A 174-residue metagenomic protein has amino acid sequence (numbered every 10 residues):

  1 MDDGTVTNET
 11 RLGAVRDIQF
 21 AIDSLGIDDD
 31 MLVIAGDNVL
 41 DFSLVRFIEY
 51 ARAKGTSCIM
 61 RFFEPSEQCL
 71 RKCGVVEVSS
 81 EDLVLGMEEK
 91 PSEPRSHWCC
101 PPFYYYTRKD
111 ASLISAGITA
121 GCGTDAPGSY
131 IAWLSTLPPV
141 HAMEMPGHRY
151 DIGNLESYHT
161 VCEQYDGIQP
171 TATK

Functional and structural regions predicted by a protein language model:
M1-V78: Conserved beta-loop-beta/alpha segment of the NTase-like Rossmann-fold superfamily that binds/positions NTPs
I48-R52, L83-D151, L155-K174: Catalytic-core segments of class I nucleotidyltransferases/pyrophosphorylases that form NMP-activated intermediates
